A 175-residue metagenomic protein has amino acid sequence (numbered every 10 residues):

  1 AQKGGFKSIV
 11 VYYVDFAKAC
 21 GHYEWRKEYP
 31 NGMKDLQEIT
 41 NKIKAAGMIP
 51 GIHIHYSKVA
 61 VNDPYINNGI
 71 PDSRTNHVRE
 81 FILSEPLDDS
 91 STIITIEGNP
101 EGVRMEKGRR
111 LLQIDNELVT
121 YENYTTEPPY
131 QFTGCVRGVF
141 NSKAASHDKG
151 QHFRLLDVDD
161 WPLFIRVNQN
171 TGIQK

Functional and structural regions predicted by a protein language model:
A1-F81, L156-K175: Aromatic-lined carbohydrate-binding/catalytic grooves of carbohydrate-active enzymes
G51-H53, S90, G150: Helix N-terminus capping/helix-initiation residues
V61-D148: Autoprocessing Asn-cyclization modules and mimics
A144-V158: Terminal, basic amphipathic appendages of nucleotide-handling enzymes
